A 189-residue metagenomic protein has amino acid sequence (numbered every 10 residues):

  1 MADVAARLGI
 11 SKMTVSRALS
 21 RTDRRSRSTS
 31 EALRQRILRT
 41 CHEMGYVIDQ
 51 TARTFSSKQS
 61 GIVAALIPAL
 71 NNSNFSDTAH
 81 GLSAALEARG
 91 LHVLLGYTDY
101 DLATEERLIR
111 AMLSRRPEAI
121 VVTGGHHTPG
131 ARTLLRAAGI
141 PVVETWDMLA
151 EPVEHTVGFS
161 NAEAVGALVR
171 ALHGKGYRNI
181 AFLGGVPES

Functional and structural regions predicted by a protein language model:
M1-K58: N-terminal helix-turn-helix DNA-binding module of bacterial transcription factors
M13, P68, G185: Proline-glycine-enriched beta-turn/loop adjacent to the NAD(P) cofactor-binding site in Rossmann-like oxidoreductases
R17, E31, W146, N179-A181: Short, basic/glycine-rich phosphate-binding loops at helix/coil junctions that contact nucleotide phosphates
S57-G174, E188: Alpha-helical recognition/docking segments in bacterial nutrient-uptake and carbohydrate-utilization systems
G158, A181-F182: Conserved beta-strand segments that form the floor/walls of ligand-binding pockets within enzyme and binding domains
F182-S189: Secondary-structure junction motif
